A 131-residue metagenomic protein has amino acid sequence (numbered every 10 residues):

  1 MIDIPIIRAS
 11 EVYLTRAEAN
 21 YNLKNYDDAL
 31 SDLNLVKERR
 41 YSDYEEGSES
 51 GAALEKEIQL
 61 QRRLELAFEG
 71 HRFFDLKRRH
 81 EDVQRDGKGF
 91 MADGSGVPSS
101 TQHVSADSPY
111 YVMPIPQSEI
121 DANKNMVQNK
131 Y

Functional and structural regions predicted by a protein language model:
M1-Y131: Acidic/polar-rich alpha-helix caps and helix-coil junctions
